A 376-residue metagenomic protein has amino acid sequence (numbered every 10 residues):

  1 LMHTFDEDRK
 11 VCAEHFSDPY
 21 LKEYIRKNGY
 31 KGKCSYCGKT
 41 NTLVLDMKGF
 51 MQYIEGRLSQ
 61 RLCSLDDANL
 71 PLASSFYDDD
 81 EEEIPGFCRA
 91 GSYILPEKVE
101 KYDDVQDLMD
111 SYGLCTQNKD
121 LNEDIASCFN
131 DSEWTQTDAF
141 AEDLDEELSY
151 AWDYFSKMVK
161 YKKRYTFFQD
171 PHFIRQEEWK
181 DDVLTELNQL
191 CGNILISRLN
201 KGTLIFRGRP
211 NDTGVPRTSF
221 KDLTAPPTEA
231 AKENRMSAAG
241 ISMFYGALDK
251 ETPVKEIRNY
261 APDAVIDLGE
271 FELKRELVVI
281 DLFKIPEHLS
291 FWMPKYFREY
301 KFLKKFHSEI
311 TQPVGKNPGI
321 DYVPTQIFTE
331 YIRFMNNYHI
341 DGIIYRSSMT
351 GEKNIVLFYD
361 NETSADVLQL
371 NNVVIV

Functional and structural regions predicted by a protein language model:
L1-T203, R207-G240, Y260-V376: Active-site and NAD+-binding cores of ADP-ribose-processing enzymes
G240-G246: A short, exposed loop/beta-hairpin motif centered on an aromatic-Gly-Thr core
K250-P262: Short active-site loop/helix that positions an aromatic residue
